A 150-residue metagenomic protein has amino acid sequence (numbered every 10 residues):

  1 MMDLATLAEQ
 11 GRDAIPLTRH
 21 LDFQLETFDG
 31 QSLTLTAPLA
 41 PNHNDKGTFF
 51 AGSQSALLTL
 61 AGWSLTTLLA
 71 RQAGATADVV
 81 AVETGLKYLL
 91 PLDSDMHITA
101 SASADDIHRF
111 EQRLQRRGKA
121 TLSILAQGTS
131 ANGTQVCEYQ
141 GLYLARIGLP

Functional and structural regions predicted by a protein language model:
M1-P16: Extreme N-terminal tail/first-helix region
L17, Q31, D78-V80, S94 (+1 more regions): Residue-level preference for beta-strand/loop junctions
L17-F49: Catalytic strand-loop segment that frames the active site of acyl-thioester-processing enzymes
R19-F23, V82-Y88, R109-E111: Short structured motifs
L35, V82-T84, I98, L122-I124 (+1 more regions): Hydrophobic residues positioned within well-ordered beta-strands of beta-sheet architectures
T36-S64, A75-D78: Hot-dog-fold acyl-thioester-processing enzymes
L65-D105: Hydrophobic beta-strand-centered segment that forms part of the acyl-chain substrate-binding groove
L92-D93, S103-P150: HotDog/MaoC-like acyl-thioester-processing domains
